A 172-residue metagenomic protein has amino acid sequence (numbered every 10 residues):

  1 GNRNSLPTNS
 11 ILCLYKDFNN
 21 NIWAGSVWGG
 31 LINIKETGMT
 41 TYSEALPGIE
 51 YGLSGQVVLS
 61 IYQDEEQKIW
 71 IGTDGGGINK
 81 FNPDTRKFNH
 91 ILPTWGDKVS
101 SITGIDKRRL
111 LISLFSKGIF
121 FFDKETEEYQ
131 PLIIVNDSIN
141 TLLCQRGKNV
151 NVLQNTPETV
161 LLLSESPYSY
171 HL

Functional and structural regions predicted by a protein language model:
G1-L172: Carboxylate-rich, polar loop motifs that coordinate divalent cations or form catalytic acidic clusters
